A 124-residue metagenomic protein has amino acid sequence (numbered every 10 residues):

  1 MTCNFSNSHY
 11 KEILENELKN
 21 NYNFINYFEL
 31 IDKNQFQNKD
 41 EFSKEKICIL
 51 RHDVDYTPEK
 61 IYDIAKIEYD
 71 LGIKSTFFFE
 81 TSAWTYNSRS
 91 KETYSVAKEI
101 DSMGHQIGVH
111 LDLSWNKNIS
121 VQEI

Functional and structural regions predicted by a protein language model:
M1-I124: Catalytic alpha-helical scaffold of carbohydrate-active enzymes acting on polysaccharides/glycoconjugates
